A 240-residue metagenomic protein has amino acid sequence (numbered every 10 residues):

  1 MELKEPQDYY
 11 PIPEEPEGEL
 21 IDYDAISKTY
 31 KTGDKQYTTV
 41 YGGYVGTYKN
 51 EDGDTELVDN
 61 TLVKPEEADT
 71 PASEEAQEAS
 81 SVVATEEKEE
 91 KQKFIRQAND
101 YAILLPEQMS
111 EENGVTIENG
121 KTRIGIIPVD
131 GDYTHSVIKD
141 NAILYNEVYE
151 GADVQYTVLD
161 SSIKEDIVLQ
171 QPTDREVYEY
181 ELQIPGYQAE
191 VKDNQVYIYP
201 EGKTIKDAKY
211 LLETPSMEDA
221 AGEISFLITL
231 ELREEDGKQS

Functional and structural regions predicted by a protein language model:
M1-S240: Residues that cap or anchor secondary-structure elements
